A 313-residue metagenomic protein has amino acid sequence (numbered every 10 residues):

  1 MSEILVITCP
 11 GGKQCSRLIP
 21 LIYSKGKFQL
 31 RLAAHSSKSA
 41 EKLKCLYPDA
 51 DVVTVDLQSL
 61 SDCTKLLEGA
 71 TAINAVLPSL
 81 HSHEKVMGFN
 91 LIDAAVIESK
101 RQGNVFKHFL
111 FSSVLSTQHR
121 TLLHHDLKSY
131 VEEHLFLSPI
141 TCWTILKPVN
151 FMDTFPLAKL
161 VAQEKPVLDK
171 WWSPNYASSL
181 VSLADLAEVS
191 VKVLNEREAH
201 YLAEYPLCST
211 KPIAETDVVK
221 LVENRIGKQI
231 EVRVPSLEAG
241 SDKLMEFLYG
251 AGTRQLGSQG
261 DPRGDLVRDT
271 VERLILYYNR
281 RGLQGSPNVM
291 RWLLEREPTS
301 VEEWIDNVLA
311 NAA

Functional and structural regions predicted by a protein language model:
S2-L43, Q58-L60, S79-H83, K100 (+4 more regions): Oxidoreductase cofactor-interface core, primarily capturing Rossmann-like NAD(P)-dependent enzymes
A50-D51, W143: Short, conserved active-site loop motifs that form the nucleotide-linked donor/cofactor pocket
D51-A70: Conserved Rossmann-fold cofactor-binding substructure of NAD(P)-dependent oxidoreductases
T64, F89-I92, L183-V191, V301-D306: Short, amphipathic alpha-helical "lid/cap" segments that border enzyme active or binding sites
L66-A70, K85-R101: Rossmann-fold NAD(P) dinucleotide-binding segment
L67, T71-N74, L110: N-terminal Rossmann-like NAD(P) cofactor-binding module of classical short-chain dehydrogenase/reductase
L221-R280: Terminal hydrophobic/aromatic helix or amphipathic segment near a protein terminus
V289-A313: Amphipathic terminal alpha-helices
